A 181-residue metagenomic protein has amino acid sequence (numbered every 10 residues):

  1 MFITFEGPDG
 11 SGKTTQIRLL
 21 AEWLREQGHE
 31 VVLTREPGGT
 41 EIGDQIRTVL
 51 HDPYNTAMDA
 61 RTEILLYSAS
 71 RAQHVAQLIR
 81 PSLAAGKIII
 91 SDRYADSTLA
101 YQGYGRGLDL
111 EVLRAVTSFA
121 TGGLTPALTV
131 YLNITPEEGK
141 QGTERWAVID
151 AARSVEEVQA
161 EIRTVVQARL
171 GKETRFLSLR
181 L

Functional and structural regions predicted by a protein language model:
I3-F5: Hydrophobic anchor at the beta1->P-loop junction of P-loop NTPases
G10: Walker A (P-loop) phosphate-binding loop of P-loop NTPases
K13: Conserved lysine of the Walker
Q16: Hydrophobic positions on the alpha1 helix immediately C-terminal to the Walker A/P-loop
L19-A21, E137-L181: NTP-dependent small-molecule kinase module
H29-T121, E161: ATP-dependent small-molecule kinase phosphotransfer cores that center on conserved nucleotide phosphate-binding segments
V32, L65, L128, A147-I149: Structural signal for short hydrophobic segments within the conserved structured cores of catalytic domains across
S91-R93, R114, G122-G139: Conserved phosphate-donor/acceptor-positioning beta-strand/loop module used by diverse small-molecule
